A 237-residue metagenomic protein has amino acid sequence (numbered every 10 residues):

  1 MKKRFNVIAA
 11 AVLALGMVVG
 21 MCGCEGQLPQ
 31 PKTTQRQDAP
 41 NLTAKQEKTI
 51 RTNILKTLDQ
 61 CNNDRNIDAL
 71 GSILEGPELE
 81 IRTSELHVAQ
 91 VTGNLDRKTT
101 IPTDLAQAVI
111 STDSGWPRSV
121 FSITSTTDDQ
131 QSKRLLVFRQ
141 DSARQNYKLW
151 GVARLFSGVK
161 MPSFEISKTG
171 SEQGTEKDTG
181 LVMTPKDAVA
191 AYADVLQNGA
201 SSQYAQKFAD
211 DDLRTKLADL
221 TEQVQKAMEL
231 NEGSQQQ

Functional and structural regions predicted by a protein language model:
M1-A14: N-terminal export and membrane-targeting signals
K2-R4, G26-K32, D128-D187: Short beta-strand edge/turn micro-motifs at domain boundaries
K3-R4, Q27, T34, D38 (+1 more regions): Extracellular/secretory-pathway and virion-surface proteins
V19-G23: C-terminal motif of bacterial Sec signal peptides marking the signal peptidase cleavage site
Q30-T33, E80-E85, D96-T99: A broad, low-specificity signal for short, low-complexity segments enriched in glycine/proline and polar/charged
D38-Q90, E165-Q236: Core segments of small alpha/beta cavity-forming domains
R51-L58, P117-D141, Y147-W150, V189-L196: Short, structured motif recognition centered on aromatic/hydrophobic residues
A89-L135, Q235-Q237: Surface-exposed, charged secondary-structure patches
